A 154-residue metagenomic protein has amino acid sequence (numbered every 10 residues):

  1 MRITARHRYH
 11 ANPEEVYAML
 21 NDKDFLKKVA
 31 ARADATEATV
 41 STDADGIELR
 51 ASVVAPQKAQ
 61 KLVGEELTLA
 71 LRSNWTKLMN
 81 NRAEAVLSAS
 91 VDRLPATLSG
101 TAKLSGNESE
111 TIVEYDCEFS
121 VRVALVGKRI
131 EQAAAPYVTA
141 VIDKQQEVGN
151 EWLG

Functional and structural regions predicted by a protein language model:
M1-S52: Hydrophobic ligand-binding cavity/cleft-lining segments
R2-T4, E66-R72, A96-T101: Short, surface-exposed coil-to-beta transition loops
R6-H10, N74-T76, K103-S105, S120: Generic structural detector for well-ordered beta-strands
D34-T42, N74-W75, S99-G106: Short amphipathic beta-strand and strand-loop transition segments with alternating hydrophobic
T39-L87: Glycine-rich portal/gate segments that line the openings of hydrophobic small-molecule binding cavities
W75-K77, V123-G154: A conserved amphipathic terminal alpha-helix motif
A83-A135: Beta-strand/loop substructures that line and gate deep hydrophobic ligand-binding cavities in soluble
